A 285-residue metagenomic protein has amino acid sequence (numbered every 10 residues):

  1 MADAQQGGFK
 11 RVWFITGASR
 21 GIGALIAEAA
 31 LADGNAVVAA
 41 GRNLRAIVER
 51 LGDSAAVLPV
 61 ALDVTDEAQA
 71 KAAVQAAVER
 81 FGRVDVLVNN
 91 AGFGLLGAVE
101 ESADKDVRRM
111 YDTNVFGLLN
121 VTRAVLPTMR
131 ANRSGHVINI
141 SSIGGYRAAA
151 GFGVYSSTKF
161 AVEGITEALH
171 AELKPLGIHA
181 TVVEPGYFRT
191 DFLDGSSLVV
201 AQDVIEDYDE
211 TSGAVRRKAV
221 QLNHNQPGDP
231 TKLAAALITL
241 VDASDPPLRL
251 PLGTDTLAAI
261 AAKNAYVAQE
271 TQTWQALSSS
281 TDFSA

Functional and structural regions predicted by a protein language model:
S19-R20: Conserved glycine-rich cofactor-binding loop
A32-V48: Conserved glycine-rich Rossmann-like NAD(P)H-binding loop of the short-chain dehydrogenase/reductase
L62-A72, D104-K105: The beta1-alpha1 cofactor-binding region of Rossmann-like NAD(H)/NADP(H)-dependent oxidoreductases
A98-V99, A103-R108: Substrate-binding pocket helix/loop in short-chain dehydrogenase/reductase
T122, T158: Active-site helix of classical SDR
S142: Residue(s) in the substrate-gating loop at a strand-loop-helix junction that position the organic substrate next
P175-P247: SDR active-site lid
